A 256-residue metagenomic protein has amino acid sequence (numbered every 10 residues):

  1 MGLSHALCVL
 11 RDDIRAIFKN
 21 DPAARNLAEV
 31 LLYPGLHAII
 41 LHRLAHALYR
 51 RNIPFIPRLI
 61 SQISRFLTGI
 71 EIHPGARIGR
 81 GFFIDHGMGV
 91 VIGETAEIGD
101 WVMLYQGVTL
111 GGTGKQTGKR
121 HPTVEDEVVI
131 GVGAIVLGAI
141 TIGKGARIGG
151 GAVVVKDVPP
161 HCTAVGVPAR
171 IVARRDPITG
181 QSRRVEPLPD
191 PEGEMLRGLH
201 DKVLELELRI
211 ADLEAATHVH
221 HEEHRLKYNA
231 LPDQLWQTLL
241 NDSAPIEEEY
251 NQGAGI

Functional and structural regions predicted by a protein language model:
M1-I63, T179-I256: Terminal amphipathic alpha-helical/low-complexity segments used for targeting or macromolecular assembly
P34-G35, I40-R43, A76, F82 (+2 more regions): Solvent-exposed, flexible loop/coil residues
R65-V172: Structural signal for interior beta-strand "rungs" in well-ordered beta-sheet cores of soluble enzyme domains
R170, R174-Q181: A structural signal for small-residue-enriched, beta-sheet-centric alpha/beta enzyme cores and oligomeric scaffold folds
